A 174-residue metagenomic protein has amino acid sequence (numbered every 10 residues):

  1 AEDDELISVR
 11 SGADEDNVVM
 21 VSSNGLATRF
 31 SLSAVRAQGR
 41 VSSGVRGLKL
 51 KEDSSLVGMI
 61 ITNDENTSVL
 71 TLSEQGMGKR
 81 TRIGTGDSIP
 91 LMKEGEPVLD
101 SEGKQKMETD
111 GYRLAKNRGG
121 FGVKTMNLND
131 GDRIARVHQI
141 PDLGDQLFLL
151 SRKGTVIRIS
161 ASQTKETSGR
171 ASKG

Functional and structural regions predicted by a protein language model:
A1-G174: Short, structured "edge-of-domain" segments at secondary-structure transitions
